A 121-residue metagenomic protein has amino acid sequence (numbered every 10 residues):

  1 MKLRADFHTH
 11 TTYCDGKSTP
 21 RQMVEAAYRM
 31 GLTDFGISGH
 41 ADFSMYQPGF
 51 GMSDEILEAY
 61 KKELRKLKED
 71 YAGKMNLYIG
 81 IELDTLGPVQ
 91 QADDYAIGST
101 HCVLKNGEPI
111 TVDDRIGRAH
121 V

Functional and structural regions predicted by a protein language model:
M1: Flexible loop/N-cap segments at domain edges
R4-C14, I37, D42: Histidine-centered catalytic micro-motifs
D15, T19, P48-A59: Alpha-helix N-cap and loop-to-helix initiation/capping positions
G16-A26, L86-Q90: Short, acidic/polar
P20-R29, E58-K62: Amphipathic, non-transmembrane alpha-helical secondary structure
A26-G51, M75-E82: Divalent metal-dependent hydrolysis catalytic cores, especially in the metallo-beta-lactamase
D54-R118: Extended substrate/RNA-proximal surfaces in nucleic-acid metabolism proteins
